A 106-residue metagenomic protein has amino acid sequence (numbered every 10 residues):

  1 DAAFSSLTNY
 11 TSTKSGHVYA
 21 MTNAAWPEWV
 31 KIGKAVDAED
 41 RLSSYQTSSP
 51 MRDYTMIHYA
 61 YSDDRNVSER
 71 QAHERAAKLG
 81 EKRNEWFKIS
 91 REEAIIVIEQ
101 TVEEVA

Functional and structural regions predicted by a protein language model:
D1-A106: Non-catalytic accessory segments flanking enzymatic or RNA/DNA-binding domains
